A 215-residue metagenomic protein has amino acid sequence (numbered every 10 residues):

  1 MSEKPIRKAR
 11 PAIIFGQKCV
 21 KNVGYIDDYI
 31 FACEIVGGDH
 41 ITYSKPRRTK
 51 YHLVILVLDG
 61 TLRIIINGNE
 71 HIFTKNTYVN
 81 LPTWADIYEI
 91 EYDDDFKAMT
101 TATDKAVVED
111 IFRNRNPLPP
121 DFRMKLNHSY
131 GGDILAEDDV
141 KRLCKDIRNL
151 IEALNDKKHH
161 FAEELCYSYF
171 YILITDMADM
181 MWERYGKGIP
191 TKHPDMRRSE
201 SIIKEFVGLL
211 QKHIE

Functional and structural regions predicted by a protein language model:
M1-T77: Generic protein-terminus/edge-of-domain signal
S2-R7, I14, K18-G24, I90-N155 (+1 more regions): A hydrophobic/aromatic-rich effector-binding and dimerization subdomain of bacterial HTH-type transcriptional regulators
T61-R63, E70, D86, D95 (+1 more regions): Structural motif
F73-D86, A102-T103: Conserved metal-binding segment of the jelly-roll/cupin
I134-E137, K157-C166, M177-E215: Short, Lys/Arg-enriched, Trp-marked, Pro/Gly-tolerant hinge/linker segments that flank
K141-N149, I172, S201, E205: Generic alpha-helical secondary structure signal
D146, A153, A162, Y169 (+1 more regions): Amphipathic coiled-coil alpha-helices
